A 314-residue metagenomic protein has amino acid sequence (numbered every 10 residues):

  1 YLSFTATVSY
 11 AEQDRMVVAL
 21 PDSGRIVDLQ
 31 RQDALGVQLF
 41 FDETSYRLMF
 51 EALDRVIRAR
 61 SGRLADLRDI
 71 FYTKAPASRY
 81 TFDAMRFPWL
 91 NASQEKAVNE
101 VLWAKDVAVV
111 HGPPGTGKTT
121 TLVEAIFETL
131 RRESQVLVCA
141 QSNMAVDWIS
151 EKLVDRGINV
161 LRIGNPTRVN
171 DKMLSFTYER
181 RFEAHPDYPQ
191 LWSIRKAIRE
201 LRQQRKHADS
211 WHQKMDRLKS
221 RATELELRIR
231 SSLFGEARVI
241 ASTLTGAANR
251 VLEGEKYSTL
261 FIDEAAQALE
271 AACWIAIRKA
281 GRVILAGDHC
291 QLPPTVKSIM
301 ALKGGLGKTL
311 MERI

Functional and structural regions predicted by a protein language model:
Y1-N99, D155, K172-K196, R313: Pre-ATPase regulatory/linker segments immediately N-terminal to the P-loop/RecA-like helicase/translocase core
Y72, T81-D83, F87, L174-T259: Conserved helicase NTPase catalytic core signature
W89-L90, V98-V107, T129-L130: Phosphate-binding P-loop
A104-V110, S134-Q135, R238: Pre-Walker A (Motif I) flank of P-loop NTPase domains
G112, N165, E264: The Walker A (P-loop) glycine that initiates the GxxxxGKT/S ATP-binding motif of P-loop NTPases
T116, T121, A125-V154, V160-G164: Conserved RecA-like ASCE P-loop NTPase motor core of nucleic-acid helicases/translocases
R132-S134, S142, S231, T245-I314: Conserved helicase motor core of SF1/SF2 NTP-dependent helicases
